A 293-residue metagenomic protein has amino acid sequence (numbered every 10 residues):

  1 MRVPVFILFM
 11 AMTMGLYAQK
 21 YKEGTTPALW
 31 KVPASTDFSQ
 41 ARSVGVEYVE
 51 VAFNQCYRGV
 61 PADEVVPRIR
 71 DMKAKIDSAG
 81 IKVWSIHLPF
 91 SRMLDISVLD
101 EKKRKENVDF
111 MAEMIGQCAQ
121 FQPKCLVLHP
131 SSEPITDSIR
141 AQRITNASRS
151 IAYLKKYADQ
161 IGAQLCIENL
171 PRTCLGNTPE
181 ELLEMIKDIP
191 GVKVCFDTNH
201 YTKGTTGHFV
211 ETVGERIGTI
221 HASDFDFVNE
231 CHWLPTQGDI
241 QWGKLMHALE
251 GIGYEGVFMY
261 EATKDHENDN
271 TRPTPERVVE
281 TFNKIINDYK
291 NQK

Functional and structural regions predicted by a protein language model:
M1-K20: Bacterial Sec-dependent N-terminal signal peptides
M14-Q120, D159, K193, E276-K293: N-terminal pre-domain/capping segments
Q19-E23, K31-E47, A152, Q160 (+1 more regions): Histidine-acidic metal/acid-base catalytic patches
T25-L29, V51-F53, S85-F90, L128-P130 (+4 more regions): A cross-domain feature marking catalytic cores of carbohydrate-active enzymes and several ubiquitous metabolic/repair
S35-D37, R42, D77-A79, R92-K193 (+1 more regions): Active-site acidic/histidine proton-transfer and metal-coordination neighborhood in alpha/beta enzyme cores
E47-Y48, K82, K124, Q164 (+1 more regions): Residue-level detector of anion-binding/catalytic polar loops
C56-V60, R92-V98, P134-I139, V228-H232 (+1 more regions): A short acidic, helix-capping loop that chelates divalent metal ions and anchors anionic groups
P61, V65-R68, D100-N107, I139-A147 (+4 more regions): Residue-level preference for long, well-ordered alpha-helices that form the structural scaffold of enzyme catalytic
